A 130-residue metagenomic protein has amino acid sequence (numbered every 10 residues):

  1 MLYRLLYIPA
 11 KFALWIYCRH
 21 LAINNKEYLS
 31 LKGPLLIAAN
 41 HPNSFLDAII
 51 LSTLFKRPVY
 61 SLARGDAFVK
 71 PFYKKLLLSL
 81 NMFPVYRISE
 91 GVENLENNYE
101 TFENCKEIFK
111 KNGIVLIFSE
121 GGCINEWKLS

Functional and structural regions predicted by a protein language model:
Y3-A10, W15-S130: Soluble catalytic domains of membrane acyltransferases
